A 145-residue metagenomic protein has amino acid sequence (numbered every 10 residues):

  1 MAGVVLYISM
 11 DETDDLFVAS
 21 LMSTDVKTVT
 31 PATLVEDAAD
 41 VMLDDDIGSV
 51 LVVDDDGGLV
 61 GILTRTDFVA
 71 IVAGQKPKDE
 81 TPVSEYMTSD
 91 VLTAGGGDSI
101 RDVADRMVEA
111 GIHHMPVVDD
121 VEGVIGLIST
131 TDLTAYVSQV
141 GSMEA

Functional and structural regions predicted by a protein language model:
M1-A145: Tandem CBS (Cystathionine beta-synthase) repeat/Bateman regulatory domains
